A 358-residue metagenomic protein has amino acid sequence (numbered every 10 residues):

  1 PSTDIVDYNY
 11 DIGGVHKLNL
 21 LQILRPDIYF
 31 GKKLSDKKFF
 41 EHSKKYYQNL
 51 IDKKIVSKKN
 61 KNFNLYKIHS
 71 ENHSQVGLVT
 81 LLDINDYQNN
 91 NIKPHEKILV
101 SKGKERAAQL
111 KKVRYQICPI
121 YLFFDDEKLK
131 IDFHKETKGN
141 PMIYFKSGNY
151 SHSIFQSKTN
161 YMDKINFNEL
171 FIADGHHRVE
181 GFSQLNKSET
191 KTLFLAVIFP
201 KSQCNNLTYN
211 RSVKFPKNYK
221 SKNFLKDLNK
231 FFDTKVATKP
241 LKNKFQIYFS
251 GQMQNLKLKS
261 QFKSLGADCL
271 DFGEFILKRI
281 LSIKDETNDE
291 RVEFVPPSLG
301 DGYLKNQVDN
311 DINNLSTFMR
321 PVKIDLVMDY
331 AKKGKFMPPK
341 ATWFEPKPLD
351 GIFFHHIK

Functional and structural regions predicted by a protein language model:
P1-K358: Surface-exposed, charge/polar-rich loops and edge strands
